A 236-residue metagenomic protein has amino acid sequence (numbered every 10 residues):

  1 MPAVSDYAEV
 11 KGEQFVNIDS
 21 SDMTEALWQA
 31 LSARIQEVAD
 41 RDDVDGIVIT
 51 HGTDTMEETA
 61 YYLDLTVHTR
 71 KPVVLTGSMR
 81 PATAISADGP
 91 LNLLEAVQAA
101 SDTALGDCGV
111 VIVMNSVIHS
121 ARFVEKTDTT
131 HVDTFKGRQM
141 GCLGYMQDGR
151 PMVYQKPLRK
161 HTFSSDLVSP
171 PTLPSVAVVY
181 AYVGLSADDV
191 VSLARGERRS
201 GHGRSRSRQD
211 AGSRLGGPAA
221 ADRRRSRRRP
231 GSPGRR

Functional and structural regions predicted by a protein language model:
M1-D6, S120-S207: Accessory alpha-helical/coil subdomains and C-terminal extensions that flank or cap enzyme catalytic cores
M1-V38: ATP/NTP phosphate-donor binding region
R41-M56, R195-S207: Short acidic, glycine-rich surface-loop motifs adjacent to enzyme active sites
I49-K71, D210-P218: Short Gly/Thr/Asp-enriched flexible loops that form oxyanion-binding sites at enzyme active sites
G52-T53, S78-P81, S205-S207, S232-R236: Short, ordered loop/turn segments at secondary-structure junctions
L75-D148: Internal gly/pro-rich beta-alpha loop/helix module that stabilizes soluble enzyme cofactors or their anionic handles
S207-R236: C-terminal non-catalytic interaction/assembly regions of soluble proteins
